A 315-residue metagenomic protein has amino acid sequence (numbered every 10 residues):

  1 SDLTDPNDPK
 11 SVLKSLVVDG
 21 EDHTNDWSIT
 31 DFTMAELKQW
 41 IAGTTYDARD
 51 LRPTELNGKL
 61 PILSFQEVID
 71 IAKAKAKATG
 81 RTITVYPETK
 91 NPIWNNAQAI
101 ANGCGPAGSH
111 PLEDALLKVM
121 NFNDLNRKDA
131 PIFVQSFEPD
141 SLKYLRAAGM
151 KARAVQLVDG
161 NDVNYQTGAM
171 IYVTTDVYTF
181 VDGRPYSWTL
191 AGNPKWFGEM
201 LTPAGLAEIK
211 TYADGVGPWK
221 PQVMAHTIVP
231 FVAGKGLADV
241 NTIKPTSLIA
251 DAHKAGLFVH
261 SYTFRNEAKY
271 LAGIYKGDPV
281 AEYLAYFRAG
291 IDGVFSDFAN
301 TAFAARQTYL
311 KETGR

Functional and structural regions predicted by a protein language model:
S1-M200, A204-G205, Y212-D214, P218-V223 (+1 more regions): Metal-dependent phosphodiesterase/phospholipase catalytic core, i.e., the His/Asp/Glu-rich active-site region
L145, A302-A305: Hydrophobic packing residues within well-ordered alpha-helices of enzyme cores
L157, G217-K235, S261: Aromatic-lined carbohydrate-binding/catalytic grooves of carbohydrate-active enzymes
D162-N164, A225-H226, K269-L271, F303: Generic structural signal for helix capping and beta-alpha/helix-loop junctions
L206-A207, Y283: Short hydrophobic/charged patches on amphipathic alpha-helices used for structural packing and interfaces
P230-I291, F295-S296, A304-T308: C-terminal soluble interaction/assembly domains
E312-R315: Extended, intrinsically disordered, low-complexity segments
